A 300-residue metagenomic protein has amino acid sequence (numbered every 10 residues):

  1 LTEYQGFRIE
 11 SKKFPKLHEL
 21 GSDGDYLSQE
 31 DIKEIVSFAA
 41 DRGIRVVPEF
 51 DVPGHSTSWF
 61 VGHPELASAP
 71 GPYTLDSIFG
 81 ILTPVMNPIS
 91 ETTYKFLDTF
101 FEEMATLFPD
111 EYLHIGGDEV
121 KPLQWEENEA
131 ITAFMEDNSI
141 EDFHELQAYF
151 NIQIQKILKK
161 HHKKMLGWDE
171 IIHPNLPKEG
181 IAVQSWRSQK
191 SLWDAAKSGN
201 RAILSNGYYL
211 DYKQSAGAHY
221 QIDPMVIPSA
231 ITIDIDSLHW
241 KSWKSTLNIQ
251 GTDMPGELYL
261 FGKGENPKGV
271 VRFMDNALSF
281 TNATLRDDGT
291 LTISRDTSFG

Functional and structural regions predicted by a protein language model:
L1-K163: Substrate-binding cleft of carbohydrate-active enzyme catalytic domains
H18, Q184, K244: Residue-level detector of conserved, well-ordered beta-strand and adjacent loop positions that form binding/recognition
I32, P70-G71, V226-P228, L291-I293: Short, intrinsically disordered/low-complexity patches at protein termini and at juxtamembrane boundaries
E34, E91-Y112, A133-W240, T252: Substrate-binding groove of N-acetylhexosamine-processing glycoside hydrolases
S56-G62, W125, W193, Y212 (+3 more regions): Short acidic, gly/pro-rich beta-turn/loop elements at beta-sheet edges and active-site/ligand-binding grooves
S237-G300: Central antiparallel beta-sheet cores of small beta-barrel/beta-sandwich binding domains
